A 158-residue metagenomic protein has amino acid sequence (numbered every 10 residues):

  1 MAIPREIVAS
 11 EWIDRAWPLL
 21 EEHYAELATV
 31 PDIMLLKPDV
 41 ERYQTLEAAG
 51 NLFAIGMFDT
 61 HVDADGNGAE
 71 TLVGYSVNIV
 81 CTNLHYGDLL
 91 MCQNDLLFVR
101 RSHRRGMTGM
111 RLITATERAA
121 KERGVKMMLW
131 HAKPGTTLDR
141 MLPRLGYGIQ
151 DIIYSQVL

Functional and structural regions predicted by a protein language model:
M1-P38: Short amphipathic alpha-helix that is part of the acyltransferase structural core
E41-F58: A short helix-loop-beta-strand connector motif used in the catalytic cores of GNAT acetyltransferases and, in some
G56, G68-V80: Conserved beta-strand in the GNAT
T82-N94, Q150: A conserved beta-turn-beta hairpin within the catalytic core of GNAT-like acetyltransferases that forms part
D95-R105: A short, internal acetyl-CoA/4′-phosphopantetheine-binding micro-motif in the GNAT/acyltransferase core
R104-R118: Conserved acetyl-CoA-binding loop-helix of GNAT-fold acetyltransferases
M128-D139, L158: Conserved beta-strand-loop-alpha-helix junction that forms the acyl-donor binding cleft
L142-I152: Conserved acetyl-CoA-binding loop of GNAT-fold acetyltransferases
